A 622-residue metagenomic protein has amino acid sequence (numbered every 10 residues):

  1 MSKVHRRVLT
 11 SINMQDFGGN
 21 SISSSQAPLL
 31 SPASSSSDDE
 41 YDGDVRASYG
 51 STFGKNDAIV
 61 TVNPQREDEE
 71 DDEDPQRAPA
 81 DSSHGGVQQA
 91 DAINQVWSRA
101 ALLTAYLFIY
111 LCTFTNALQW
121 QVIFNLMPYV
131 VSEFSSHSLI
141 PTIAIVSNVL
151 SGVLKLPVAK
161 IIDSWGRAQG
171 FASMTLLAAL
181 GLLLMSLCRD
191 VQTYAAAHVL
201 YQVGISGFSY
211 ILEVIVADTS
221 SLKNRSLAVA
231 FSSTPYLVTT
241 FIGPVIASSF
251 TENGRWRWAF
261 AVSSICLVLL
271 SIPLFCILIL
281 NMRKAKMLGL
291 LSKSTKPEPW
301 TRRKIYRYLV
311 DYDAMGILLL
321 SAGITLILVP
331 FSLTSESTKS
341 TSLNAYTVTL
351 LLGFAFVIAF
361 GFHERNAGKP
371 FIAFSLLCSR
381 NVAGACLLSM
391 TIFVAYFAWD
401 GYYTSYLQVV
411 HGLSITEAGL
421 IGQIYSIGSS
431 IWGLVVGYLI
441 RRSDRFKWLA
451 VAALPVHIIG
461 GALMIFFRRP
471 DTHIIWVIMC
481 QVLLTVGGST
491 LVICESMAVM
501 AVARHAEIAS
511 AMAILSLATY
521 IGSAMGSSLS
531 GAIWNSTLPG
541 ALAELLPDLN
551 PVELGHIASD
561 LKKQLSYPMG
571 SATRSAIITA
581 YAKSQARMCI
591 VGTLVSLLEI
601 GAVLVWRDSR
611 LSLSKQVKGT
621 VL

Functional and structural regions predicted by a protein language model:
S2-I123, S132: Cytosolic juxtamembrane N-terminal segment immediately preceding the first transmembrane helix of multi-pass
Q88, A100-V158, F208-S209, E213 (+2 more regions): Extracytoplasmic
L107-L111, L118, I123-L126, S135 (+3 more regions): Transmembrane core module of solute transporters
V153-R167, T251, W432-W448: Helix-to-loop junctions at the C-terminal end of transmembrane segments in multipass secondary transporters
P157-M315: Helix-loop-helix hairpins in multi-pass membrane proteins, especially solute transporters
P235, T239-T251, W476-H556, V591: Small-residue-rich alpha-helical segments with characteristic i,i+4
R257-C386: Hydrophobic transmembrane-helix bundles of small-molecule transporters
T295, W300, S496-M497, A518-R607 (+1 more regions): Hydrophobic transmembrane architecture of multi-pass small-molecule transporters
